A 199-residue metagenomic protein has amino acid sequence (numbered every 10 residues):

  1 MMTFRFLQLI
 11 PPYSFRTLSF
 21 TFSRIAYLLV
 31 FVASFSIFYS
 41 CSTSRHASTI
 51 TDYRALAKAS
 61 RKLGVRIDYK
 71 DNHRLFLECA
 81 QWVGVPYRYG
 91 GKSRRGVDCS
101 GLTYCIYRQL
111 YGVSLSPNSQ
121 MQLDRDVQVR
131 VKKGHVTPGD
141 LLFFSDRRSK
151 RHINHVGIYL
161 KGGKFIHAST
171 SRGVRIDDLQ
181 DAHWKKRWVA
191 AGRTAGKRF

Functional and structural regions predicted by a protein language model:
M1-F22: N-terminal secretory signal peptides that target proteins for export/translocation
R5, R24-F31: Sec-dependent signal peptide recognition, specifically the positively charged N-region followed immediately by
I37-S40: C-terminal motif of bacterial Sec signal peptides marking the signal peptidase cleavage site
S42-T51, L56-I67, R130-K133, H152-F199: Aromatic- and glycine-rich peptidoglycan recognition patches
S48, R54-R95: Post-signal-peptide N-terminal segment of Sec-exported extracytoplasmic proteins
K62-R66, V85-P138, V189: Catalytic cysteine-centered active-site loop
